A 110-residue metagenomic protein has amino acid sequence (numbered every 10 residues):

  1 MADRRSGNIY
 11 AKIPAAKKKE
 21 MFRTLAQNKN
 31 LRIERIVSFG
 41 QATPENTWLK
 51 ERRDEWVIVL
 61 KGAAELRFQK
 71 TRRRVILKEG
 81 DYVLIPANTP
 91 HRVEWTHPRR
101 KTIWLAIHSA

Functional and structural regions predicted by a protein language model:
M1-W48: A short, N-terminal "cap"/entry segment at the start of jelly-roll beta-barrel domains of the cupin/DSBH fold
R23-L25, E45-E51, R67-Q69, V75-I76 (+1 more regions): Short histidine-centered beta-strand/loop micro-motifs that create catalytic or ligand/metal-coordination sites
N30, T71, P98-R100: Short strand-connecting beta-turns/loops that link adjacent beta-strands
R35, K61, F68-K70, W95 (+1 more regions): Residue-level recognition of conserved beta-strand positions in structured domain cores
F39-A42, A64, T89: Short beta->alpha connector loops
K50-L66: Short, conserved beta-strand element in jelly-roll/cupin
T71-A87: Short acidic-glycine-tyrosine-enriched beta hairpin
K78, A87-A110: Ligand-binding loop in jelly-roll beta-barrel domains
